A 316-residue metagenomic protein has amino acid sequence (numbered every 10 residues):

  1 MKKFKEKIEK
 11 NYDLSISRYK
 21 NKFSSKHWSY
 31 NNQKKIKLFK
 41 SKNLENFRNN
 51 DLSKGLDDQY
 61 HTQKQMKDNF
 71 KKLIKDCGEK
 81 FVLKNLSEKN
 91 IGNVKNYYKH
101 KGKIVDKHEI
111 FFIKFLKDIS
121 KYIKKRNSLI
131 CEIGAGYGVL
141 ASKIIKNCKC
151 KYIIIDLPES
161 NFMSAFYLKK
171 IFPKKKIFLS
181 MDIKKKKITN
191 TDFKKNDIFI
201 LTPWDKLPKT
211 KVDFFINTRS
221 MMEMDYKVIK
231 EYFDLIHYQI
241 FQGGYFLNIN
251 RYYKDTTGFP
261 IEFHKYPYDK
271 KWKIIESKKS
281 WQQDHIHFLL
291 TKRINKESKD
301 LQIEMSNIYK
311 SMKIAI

Functional and structural regions predicted by a protein language model:
M1-D106, L301-I316: N-terminal accessory regions of S-adenosyl-L-methionine
E109-N127: Conserved alpha-helix/loop element of class I SAM-dependent methyltransferases that forms part of the SAM/SAH-binding
R126-G136: Conserved class I S-adenosyl-L-methionine
G138-S142: Glycine-rich SAM-binding Motif I of class I
L168-P208: S-adenosyl-L-methionine
I216: A conserved beta-strand element that flanks and buttresses the S-adenosyl-L-methionine
K230-Q242: A short glycine-rich, Lys/Arg-flanked "PGG" loop and its adjoining helix->strand segment in the class I
Q242-Y253: Conserved beta-strand signature within the Rossmann-like core of class I S-adenosyl-L-methionine
